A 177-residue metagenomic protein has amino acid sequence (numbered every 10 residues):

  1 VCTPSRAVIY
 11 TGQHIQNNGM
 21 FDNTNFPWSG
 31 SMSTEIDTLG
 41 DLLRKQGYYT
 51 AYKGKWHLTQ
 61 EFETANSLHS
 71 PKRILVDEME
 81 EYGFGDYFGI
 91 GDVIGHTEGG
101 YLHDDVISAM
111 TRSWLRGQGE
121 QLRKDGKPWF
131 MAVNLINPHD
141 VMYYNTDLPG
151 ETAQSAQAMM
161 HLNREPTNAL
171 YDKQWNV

Functional and structural regions predicted by a protein language model:
V1, R123-K127, L135-V177: Active-site-proximal cap/lid insertion segments
V1-A51, E61-T64, F84, G89-D92: Active-site segment of extracytoplasmic enzymes that catalyze sulfate/phosphate-ester chemistry
Q16-D22, A51, L68-I94, V106 (+1 more regions): Acidic, His- and aromatic-enriched active-site or binding-groove loops in soluble protein domains that engage sugars
W28, T64-K72, E98-G99, N145-Q154: Short, flexible/disordered intra-domain loops and linkers
L39-W56, T111, G126-P138: Conserved beta-strand->loop/alpha-helix structural units within folded catalytic cores of enzymes with alpha/beta
T50-K53, S108-T111, G117, T146-A158: Extended N-terminal export/anchoring regions of large proteins
L58-E61, D140-M142: Active-site environment of divalent metal-dependent phosphoester hydrolases
L75-L135: Catalytic-adjacent loop/helix segments of enzymes that bind and process anionic phosphate/sulfate esters
